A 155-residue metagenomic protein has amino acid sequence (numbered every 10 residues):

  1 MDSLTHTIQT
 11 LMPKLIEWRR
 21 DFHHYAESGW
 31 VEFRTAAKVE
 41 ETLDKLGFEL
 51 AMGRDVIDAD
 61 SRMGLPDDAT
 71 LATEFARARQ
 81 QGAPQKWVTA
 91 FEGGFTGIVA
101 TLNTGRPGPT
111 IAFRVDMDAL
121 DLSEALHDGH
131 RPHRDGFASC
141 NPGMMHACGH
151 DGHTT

Functional and structural regions predicted by a protein language model:
D2-H146: Acidic/His- and Gly-rich active-site-bordering loop/insert found across diverse amide/peptide-bond hydrolases
H146-T155: Active-site alpha-helical elements of protease catalytic centers
